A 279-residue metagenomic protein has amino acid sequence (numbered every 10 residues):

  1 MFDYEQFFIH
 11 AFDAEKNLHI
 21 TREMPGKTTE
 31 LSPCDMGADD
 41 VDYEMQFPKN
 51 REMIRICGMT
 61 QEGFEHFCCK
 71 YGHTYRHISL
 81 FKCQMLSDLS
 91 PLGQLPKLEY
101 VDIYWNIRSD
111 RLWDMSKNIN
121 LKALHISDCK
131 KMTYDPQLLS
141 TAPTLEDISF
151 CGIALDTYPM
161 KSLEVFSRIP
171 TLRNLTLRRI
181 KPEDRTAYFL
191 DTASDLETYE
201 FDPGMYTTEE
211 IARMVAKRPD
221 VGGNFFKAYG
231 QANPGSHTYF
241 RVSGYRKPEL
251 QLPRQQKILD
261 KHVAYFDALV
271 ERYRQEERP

Functional and structural regions predicted by a protein language model:
F2-S87, K97-W113, K117-Y273: Concave beta-strand-loop units of leucine-rich repeat
